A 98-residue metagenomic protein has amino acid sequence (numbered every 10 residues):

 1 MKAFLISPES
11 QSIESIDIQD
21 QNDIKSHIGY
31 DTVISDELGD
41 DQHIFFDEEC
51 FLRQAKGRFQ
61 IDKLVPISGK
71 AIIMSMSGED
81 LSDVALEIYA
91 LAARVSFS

Functional and structural regions predicted by a protein language model:
M1-S98: Short beta-rich binding modules
